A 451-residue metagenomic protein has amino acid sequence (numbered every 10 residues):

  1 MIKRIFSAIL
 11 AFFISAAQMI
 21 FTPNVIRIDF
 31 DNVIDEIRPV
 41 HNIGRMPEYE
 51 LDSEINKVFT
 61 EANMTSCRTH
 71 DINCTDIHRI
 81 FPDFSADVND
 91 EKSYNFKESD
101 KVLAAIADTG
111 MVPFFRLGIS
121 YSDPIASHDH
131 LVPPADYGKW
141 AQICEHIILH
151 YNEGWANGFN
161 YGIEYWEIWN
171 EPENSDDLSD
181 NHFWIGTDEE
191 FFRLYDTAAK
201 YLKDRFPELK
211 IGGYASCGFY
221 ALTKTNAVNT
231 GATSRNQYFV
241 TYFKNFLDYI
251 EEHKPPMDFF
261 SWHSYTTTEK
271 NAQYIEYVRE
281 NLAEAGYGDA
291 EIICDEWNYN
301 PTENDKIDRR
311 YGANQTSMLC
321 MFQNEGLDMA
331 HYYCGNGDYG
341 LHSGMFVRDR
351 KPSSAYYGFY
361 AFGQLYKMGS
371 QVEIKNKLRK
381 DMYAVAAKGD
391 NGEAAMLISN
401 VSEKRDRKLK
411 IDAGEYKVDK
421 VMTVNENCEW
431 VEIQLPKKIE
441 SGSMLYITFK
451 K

Functional and structural regions predicted by a protein language model:
I2-I9, I14-M64: Mature N-terminal, pre-catalytic/accessory segment of carbohydrate-active enzymes
I43, I106, I147, W166 (+7 more regions): Conserved, mostly hydrophobic/aromatic
P47-F59, N236-E251, R310-L319: Short, acidic/polar
A62-M257, S261-K270: Substrate-binding cleft and catalytic face of glycoside hydrolase catalytic domains, especially the flexible beta-alpha
P255-D305, M321, D328: Glycoside hydrolase catalytic-domain groove-lining segments
E296-Y383, D390: Aromatic/acidic polysaccharide-binding cleft in carbohydrate-active enzymes
L378-Y416: Carbohydrate-binding surface patches
W430-K451: C-terminal beta-strand-rich structural cap/linker in extracellular carbohydrate-active enzymes
